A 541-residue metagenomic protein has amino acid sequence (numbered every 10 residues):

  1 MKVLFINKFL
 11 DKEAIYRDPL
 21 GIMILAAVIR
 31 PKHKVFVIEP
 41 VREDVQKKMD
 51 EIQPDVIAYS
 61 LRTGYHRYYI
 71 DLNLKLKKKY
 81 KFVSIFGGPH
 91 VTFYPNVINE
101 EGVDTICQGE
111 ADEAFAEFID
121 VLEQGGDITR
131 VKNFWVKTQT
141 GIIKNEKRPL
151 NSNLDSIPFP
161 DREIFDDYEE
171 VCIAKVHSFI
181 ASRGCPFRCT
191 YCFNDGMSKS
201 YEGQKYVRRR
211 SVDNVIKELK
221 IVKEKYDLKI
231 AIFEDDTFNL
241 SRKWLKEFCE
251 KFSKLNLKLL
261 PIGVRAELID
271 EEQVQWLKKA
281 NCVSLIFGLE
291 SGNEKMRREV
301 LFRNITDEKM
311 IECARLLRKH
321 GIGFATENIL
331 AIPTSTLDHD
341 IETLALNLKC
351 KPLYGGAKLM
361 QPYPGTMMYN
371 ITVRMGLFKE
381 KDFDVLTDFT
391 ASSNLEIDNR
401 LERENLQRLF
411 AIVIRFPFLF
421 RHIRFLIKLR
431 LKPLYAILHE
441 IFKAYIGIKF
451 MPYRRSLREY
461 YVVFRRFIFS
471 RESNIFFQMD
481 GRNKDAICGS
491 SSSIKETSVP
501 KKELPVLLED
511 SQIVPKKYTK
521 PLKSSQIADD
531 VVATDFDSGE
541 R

Functional and structural regions predicted by a protein language model:
K2, L25-L150, L359-G365, L504: Glycine-rich beta-alpha loop elements in corrinoid/cobalamin-binding modules across cobalamin-dependent enzymes
K2-I6, I15, K34, Q46-D50 (+3 more regions): Radical SAM enzyme core and accessory elements
L10-L20, L61-H66: A short, glycine/small-residue-rich beta-strand->loop->alpha-helix junction that serves as a flexible
K12-E13, P95, F187, K295 (+5 more regions): Flexible glycine/acidic-rich beta-alpha junction loops that bind and position SAM and/or redox cofactors in anaerobic
R62, H90, E234-S241, V264-A266 (+2 more regions): Short, solvent-exposed turn/loop segments enriched in Gly/Ser/Thr/Pro and often Arg
P95-E100, T334-L348: Catalytic cores of alpha/beta
G102-V103, K278-S284, K351-P352: Glycine-enriched alpha-helix->loop->beta-strand junction motifs that scaffold or abut catalytic
D155, F159-A325, A345: Radical SAM [4Fe-4S] cluster-binding motif and immediate context
